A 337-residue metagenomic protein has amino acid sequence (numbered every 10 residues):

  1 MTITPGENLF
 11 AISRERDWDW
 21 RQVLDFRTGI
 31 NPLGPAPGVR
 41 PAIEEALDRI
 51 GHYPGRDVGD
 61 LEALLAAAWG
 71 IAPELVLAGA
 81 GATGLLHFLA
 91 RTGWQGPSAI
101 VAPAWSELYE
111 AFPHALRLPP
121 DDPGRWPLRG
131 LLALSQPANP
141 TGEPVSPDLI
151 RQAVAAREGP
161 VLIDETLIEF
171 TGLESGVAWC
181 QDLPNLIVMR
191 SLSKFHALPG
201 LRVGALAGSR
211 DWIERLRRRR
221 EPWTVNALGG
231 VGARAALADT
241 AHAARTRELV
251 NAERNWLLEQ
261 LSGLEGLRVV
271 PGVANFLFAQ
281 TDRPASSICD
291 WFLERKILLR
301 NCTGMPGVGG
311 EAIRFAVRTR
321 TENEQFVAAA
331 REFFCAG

Functional and structural regions predicted by a protein language model:
M1-H52: N-terminal "arm"/small-domain region of PLP-dependent enzymes with the aminotransferase-like
P35-A36, D57, N185-G263, R268-V269: PLP-dependent aminotransferase class I/II
P54, A66-F88: Short loop-beta-helix segment that forms the pyridoxal 5′-phosphate
A90-P113, P123: Conserved PLP-anchoring active-site segment centered on the Schiff-base-forming lysine
P119-T171: Active-site phosphate-binding strand-loop segment of PLP-dependent enzymes
D148, E294-R295, P306-G337: PLP-dependent enzyme catalytic core of the Aspartate aminotransferase-like
N251, L264-R295: Conserved PLP-binding catalytic core of the aspartate aminotransferase-like
